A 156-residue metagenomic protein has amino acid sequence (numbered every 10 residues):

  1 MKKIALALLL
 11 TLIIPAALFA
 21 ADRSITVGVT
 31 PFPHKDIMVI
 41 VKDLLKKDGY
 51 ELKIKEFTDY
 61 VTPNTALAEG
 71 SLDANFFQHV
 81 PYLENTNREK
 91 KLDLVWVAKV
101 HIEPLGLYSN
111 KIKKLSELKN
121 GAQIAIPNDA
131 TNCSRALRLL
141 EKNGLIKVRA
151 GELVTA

Functional and structural regions predicted by a protein language model:
M1-A5: Positively charged n-region of N-terminal signal peptides that target proteins for export
A7-A16: Bacterial N-terminal signal peptides
A21, V97-K147: A conserved helix-loop-strand patch within extracytoplasmic ligand-binding domains of the periplasmic binding
A21-F32, L52-E56, Q123-I124: Short, well-ordered beta-strand elements
V39-Y50, R135-A156: Ligand-binding cleft/hinge of the Venus flytrap
I54-T65, E152-A156: Short helix-initiation/N-cap motifs at beta->coil->alpha
A68-Q78, A122, L145: Alpha-to-beta junction loops
N85-V97, K111-I112: Ligand-binding "clamshell"
